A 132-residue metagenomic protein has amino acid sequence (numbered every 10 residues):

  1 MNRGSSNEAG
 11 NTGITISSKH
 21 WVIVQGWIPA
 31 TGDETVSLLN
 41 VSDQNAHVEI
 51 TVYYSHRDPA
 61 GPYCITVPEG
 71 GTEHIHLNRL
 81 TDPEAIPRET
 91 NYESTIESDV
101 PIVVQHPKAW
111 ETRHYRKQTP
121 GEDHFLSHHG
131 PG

Functional and structural regions predicted by a protein language model:
M1-G132: Gly/Pro-rich, tryptophan- and cysteine-flecked surface segments typical of secreted/extracellular proteins
